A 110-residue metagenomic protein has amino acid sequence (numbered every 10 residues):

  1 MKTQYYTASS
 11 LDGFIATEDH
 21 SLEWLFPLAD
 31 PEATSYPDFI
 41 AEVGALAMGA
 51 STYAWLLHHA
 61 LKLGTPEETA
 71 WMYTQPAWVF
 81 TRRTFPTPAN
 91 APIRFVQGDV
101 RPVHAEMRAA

Functional and structural regions predicted by a protein language model:
K2-A110: Portal/gating segments that form or line small-molecule/metal binding sites
